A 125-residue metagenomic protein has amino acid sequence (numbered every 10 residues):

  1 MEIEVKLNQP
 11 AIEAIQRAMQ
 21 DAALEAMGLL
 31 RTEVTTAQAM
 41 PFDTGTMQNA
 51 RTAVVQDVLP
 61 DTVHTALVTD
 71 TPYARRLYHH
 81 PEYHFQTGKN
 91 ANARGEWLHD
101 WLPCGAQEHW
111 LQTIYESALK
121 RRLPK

Functional and structural regions predicted by a protein language model:
M1-K125: Short, Lys/Arg-rich flexible segments
